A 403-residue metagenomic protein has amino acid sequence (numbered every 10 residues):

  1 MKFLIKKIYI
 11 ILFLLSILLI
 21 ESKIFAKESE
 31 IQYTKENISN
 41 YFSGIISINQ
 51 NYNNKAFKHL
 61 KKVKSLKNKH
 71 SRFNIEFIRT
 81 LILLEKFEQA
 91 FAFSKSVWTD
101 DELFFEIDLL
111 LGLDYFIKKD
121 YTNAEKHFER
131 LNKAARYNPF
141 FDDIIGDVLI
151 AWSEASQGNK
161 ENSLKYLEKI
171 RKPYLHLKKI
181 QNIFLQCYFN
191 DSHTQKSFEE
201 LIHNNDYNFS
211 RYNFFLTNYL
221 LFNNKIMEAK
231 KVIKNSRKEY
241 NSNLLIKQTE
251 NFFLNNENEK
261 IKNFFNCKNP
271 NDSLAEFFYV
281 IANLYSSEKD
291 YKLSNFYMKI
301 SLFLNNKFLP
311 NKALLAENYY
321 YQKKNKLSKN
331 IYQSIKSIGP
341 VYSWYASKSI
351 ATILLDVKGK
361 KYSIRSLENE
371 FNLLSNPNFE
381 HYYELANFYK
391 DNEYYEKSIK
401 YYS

Functional and structural regions predicted by a protein language model:
E21-F77, L83, F91-A92, E102-L103 (+1 more regions): N-terminal leader/linker segments that initiate helical-solenoid repeat arrays
Y33, K67, D101, A135 (+7 more regions): A structural motif in tetratricopeptide-repeat
E36, H70, F104, N138 (+8 more regions): Residue-level recognition of tetratricopeptide repeat
N49, L83, I117, S156 (+7 more regions): Register position in tetratricopeptide repeats
F57, K61, F87-T99, N123-A135 (+8 more regions): Alpha-helical repeat scaffolds
F73, I107, F141, G146 (+6 more regions): TPR alpha-solenoid repeat register
